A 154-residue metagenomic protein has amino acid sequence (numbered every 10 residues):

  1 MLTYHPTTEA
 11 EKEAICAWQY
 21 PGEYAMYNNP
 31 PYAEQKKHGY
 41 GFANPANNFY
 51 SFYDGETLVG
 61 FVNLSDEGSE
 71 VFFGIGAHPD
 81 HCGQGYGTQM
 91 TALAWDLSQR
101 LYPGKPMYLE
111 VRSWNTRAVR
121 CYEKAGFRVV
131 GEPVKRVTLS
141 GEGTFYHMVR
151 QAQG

Functional and structural regions predicted by a protein language model:
M1-T3: Extreme N-terminal starter segment of soluble prokaryotic enzymes
P6-E13, A17-C82, T91, L97 (+2 more regions): Acetyl-CoA-dependent GNAT
E56, G60, G87, K124-G126: Conserved phosphate-binding and hydrolysis motifs of nucleotide-dependent enzymes
E67, G85, D96-S98, L109 (+1 more regions): Amphipathic, positively biased hydrophobic alpha-helical segments used for protein targeting and membrane insertion
F73, G87, S98-R100, L139 (+1 more regions): Alpha-helix termini
G74-A92, S113-R120, K124: Conserved glycine-rich acetyl-CoA-binding loop
G104-Y108, R112-V119, K124-R128, E132-G154: C-terminal "cap" of GNAT-fold acetyltransferases
